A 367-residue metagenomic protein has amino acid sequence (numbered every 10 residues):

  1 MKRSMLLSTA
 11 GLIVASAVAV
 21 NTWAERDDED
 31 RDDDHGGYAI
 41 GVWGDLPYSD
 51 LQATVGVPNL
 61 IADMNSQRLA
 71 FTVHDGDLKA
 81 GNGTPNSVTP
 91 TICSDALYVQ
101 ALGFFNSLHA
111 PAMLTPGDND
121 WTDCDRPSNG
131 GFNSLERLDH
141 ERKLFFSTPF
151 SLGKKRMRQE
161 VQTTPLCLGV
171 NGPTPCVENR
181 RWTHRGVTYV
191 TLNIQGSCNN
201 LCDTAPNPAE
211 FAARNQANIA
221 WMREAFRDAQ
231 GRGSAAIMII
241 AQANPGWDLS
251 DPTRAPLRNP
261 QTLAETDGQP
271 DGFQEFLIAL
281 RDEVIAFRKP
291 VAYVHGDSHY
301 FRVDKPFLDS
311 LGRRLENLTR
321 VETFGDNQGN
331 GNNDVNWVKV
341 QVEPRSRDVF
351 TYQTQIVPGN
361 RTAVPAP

Functional and structural regions predicted by a protein language model:
M1-T9: Bacterial N-terminal signal peptides that target proteins for export
W23-D95: N-terminal active-site segment of His-dependent metallophosphoesterases
D45, T72, D77, G117 (+4 more regions): Divalent metal-coordination and catalytic microenvironments
S49-D50, A80-G83, P116-D125, S197-L201 (+2 more regions): Active-site environment of divalent metal-dependent phosphoester hydrolases
A62-F71, T183, Y189-V190, A205-F307: His/acidic metal-ligating clusters that form di-metal
S87-A217, W221, F307-N327, N332-Q341: Extended active-site neighborhood of metal-dependent phosphoesterases/phosphodiesterases
V338-P367: A short C-terminal boundary segment appended to hydrolase-like catalytic domains
